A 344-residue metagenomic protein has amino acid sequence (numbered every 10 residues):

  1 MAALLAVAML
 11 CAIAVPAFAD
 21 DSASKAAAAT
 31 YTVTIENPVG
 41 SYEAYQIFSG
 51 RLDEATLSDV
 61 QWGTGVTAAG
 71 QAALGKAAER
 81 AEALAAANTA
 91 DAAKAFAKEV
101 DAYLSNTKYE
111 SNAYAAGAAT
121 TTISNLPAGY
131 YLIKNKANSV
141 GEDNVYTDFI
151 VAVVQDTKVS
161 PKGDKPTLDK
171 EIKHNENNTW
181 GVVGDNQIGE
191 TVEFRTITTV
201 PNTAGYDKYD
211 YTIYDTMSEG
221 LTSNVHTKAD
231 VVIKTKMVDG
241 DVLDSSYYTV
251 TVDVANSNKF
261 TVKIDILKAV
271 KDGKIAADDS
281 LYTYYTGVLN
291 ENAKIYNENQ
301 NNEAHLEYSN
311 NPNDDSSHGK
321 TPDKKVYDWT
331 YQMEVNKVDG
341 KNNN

Functional and structural regions predicted by a protein language model:
A3-A12: Bacterial N-terminal signal peptides
C11-A28: Sec-dependent signal peptide cleavage junction
A29-N37, Y42, K170-I172, D215 (+1 more regions): A short, amphipathic beta-strand motif
E36-G63, T67-G70, I197-T235, N344: Low-complexity, serine/threonine/proline/glycine-rich extracellular segments that form mucin-like
P38, P127-A128, I133-A152, T196 (+2 more regions): Serine/threonine-enriched low-complexity regions used as flexible
A77-A137, M237-E291: Extracellular adhesion/glycan-binding regions together with long Ser/Thr- and acidic-residue-rich low-complexity tracts
G141-T179, Y296-V335: Extracellular/luminal low-complexity Ser/Thr/Pro-rich, glycosylation-prone repeat/linker regions
D164-Y211: A conserved hydrophobic secondary-structure block that centers on an alpha-helix together with its immediately flanking
